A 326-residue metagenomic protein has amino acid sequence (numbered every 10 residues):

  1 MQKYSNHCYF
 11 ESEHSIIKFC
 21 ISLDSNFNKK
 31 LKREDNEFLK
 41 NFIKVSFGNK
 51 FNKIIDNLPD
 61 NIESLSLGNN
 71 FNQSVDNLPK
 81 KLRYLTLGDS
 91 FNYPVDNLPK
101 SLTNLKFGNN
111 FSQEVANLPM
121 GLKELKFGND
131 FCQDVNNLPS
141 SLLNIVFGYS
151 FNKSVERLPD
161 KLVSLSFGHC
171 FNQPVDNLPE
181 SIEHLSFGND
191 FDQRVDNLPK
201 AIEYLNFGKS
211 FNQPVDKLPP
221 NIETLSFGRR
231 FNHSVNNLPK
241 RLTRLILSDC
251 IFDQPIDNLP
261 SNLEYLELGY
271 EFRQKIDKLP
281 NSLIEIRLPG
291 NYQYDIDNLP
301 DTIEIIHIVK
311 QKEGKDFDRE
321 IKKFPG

Functional and structural regions predicted by a protein language model:
Q2-N69, L82-R83: LRR N-terminal entry segment and analogous cap-like coil->beta motifs
E13-H14, K18, K40, R83 (+7 more regions): Low-complexity intrinsically disordered segments
S15-I16, C20, K53-I54, N61 (+11 more regions): Generic short N-terminal amphipathic or hydrophobic helices
I21-F27, V45-N52, S66-Q73, T86-Y93 (+11 more regions): Concave beta-strand-loop units of leucine-rich repeat
D277-G326: Leucine-rich solenoid repeat scaffolds
